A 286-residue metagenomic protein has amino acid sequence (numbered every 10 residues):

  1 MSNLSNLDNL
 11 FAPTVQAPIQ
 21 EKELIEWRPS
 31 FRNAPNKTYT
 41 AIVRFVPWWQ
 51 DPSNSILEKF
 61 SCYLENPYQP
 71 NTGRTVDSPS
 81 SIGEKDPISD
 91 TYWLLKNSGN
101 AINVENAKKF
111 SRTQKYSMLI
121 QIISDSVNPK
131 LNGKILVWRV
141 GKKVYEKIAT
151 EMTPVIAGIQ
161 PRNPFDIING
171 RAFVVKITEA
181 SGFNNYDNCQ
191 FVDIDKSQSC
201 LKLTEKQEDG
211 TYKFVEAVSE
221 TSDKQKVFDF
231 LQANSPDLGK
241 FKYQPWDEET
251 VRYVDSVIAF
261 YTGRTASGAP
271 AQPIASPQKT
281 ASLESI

Functional and structural regions predicted by a protein language model:
M1-F165, Q244-R252, S256-A259, I286: OB-fold ssDNA-binding interfaces and closely related basic DNA-contact patches used across DNA replication/repair
S124-T280: Compact mixed alphabeta submodule
T280-I286: Terminal short linear interaction segments
